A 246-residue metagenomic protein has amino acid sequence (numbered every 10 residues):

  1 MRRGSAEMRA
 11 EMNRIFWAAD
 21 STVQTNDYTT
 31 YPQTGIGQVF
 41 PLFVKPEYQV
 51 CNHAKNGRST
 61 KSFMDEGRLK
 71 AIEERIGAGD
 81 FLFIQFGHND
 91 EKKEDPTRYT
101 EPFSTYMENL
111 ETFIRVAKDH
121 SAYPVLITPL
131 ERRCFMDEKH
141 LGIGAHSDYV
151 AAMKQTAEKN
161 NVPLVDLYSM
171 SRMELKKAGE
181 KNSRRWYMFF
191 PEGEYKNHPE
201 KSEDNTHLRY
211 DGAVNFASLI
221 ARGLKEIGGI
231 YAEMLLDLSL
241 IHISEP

Functional and structural regions predicted by a protein language model:
M1-K55, K70-F81: Serine-esterase "nucleophile elbow" of acetyl-processing enzymes
S21, S59, N89: Gly/Ser/Thr-rich beta-alpha loop segments that engage phosphate groups in nucleotides
T22, S62, N205-H207: Residue-level preference for alpha-helix termini and adjacent loops
N26-P32, A54-F63, K93-E101: Acidic/histidine-rich helix-loop elements that form or flank divalent-metal/phosphate-binding sites at the catalytic
D27, F40, G67, G212 (+1 more regions): Solvent-exposed, flexible loop/coil residues
T60-M64, L175-A178, S244: Short, solvent-exposed polar/charged micro-motifs at secondary-structure junctions
G67-V214, S218-L236: Alpha-helical cap/lid subdomain in secreted, periplasmic, or secretory-pathway luminal O-acyl-processing enzymes
S239-P246: Residue-level detector of conserved catalytic or cofactor/ligand-binding positions in enzyme active sites
